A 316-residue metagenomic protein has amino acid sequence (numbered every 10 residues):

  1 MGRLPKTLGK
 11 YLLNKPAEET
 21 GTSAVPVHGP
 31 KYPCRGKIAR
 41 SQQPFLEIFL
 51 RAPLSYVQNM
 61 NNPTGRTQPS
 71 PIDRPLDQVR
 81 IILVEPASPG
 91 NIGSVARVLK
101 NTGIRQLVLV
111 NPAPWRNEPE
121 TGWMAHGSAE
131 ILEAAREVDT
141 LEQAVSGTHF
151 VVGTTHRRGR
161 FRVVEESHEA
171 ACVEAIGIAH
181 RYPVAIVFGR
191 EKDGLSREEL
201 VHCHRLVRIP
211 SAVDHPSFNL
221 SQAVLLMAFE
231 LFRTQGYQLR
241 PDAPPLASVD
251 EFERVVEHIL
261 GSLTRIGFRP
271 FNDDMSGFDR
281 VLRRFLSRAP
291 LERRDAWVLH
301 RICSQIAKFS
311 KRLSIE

Functional and structural regions predicted by a protein language model:
G2-P5, A39-Q42: Cationic, amphipathic, low-complexity segments that mediate targeting or membrane/lipid association
R3, K15, S23, G29-P30 (+1 more regions): Ser/Thr/Pro/Gly-rich low-complexity, intrinsically disordered segments
R3-K6, A17, N62: N-terminal leader/targeting segments
Y11, K15, P33, R40-E316: Post-transcriptional modification and biogenesis factors for structured RNAs of the translation apparatus
